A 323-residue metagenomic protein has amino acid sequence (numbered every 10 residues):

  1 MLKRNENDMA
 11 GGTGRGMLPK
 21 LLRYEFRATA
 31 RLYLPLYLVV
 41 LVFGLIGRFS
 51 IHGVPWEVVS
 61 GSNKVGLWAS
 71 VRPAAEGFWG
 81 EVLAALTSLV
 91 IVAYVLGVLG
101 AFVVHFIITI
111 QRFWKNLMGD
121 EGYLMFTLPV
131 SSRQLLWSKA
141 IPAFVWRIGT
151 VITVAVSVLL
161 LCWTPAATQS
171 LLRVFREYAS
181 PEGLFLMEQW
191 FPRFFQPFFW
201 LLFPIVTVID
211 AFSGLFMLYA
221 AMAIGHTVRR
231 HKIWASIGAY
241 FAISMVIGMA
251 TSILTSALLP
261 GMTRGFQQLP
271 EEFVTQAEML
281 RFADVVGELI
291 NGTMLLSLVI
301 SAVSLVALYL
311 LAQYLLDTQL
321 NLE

Functional and structural regions predicted by a protein language model:
L2-G122, S132-E323: Hydrophobic alpha-helical transmembrane segments of membrane proteins
T127-S131: Short helix-to-coil transition segments within interhelical loops that connect adjacent transmembrane helices
